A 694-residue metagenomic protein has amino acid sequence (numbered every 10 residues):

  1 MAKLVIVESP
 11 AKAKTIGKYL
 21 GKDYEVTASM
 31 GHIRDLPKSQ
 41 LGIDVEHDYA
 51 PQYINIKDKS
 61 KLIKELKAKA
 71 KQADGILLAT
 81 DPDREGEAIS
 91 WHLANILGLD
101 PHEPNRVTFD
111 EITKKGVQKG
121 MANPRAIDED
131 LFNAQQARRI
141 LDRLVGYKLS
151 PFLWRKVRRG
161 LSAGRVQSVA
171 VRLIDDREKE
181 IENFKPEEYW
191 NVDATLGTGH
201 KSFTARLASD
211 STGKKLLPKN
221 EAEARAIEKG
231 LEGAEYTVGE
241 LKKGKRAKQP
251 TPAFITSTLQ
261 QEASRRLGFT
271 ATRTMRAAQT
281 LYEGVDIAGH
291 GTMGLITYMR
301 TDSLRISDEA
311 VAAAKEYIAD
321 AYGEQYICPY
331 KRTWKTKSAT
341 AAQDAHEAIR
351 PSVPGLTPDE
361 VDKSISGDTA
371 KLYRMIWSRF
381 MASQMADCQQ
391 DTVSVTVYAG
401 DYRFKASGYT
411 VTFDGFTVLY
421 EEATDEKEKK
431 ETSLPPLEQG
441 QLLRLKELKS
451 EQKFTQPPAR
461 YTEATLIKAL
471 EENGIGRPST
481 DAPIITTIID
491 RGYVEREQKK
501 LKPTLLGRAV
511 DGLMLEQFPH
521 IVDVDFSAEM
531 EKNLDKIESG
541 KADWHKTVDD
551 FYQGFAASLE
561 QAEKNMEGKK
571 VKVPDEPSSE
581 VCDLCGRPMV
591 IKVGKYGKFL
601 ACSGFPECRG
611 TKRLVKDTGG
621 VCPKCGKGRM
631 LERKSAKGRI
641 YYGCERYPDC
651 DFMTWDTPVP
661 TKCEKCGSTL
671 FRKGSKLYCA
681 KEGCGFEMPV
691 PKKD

Functional and structural regions predicted by a protein language model:
M1-R139, K148, S209, P218-R225 (+3 more regions): Intrinsically disordered, low-complexity regulatory segments
A2-K3, S150, N183, A224 (+1 more regions): Basic, low-complexity terminal or inter-domain segments flanking catalytic cores
K14-P37, S168-K215, S383-T432, P588: Structured, non-catalytic alpha/beta "coupling" segments that mediate domain-domain communication and provide generic
I112-A194, K243-G244: C-terminal or mid-to-C-terminal helical accessory/interaction module adjacent to the motor/catalytic core
T212-P252: Metal- or metallocofactor-binding catalytic centers and their adjacent structured scaffolds across diverse enzyme
V238-L241, P250-A263, H290-M299, P457-A469: Short acidic, hydrophobic short linear motifs in intrinsically disordered regions
M275-Q279, I485-T486: Short, hydrophobic-biased segments on the C-terminal half of alpha helices that form "recognition helices"
Y282-T297, R491-K500: A short, conserved structural fragment
